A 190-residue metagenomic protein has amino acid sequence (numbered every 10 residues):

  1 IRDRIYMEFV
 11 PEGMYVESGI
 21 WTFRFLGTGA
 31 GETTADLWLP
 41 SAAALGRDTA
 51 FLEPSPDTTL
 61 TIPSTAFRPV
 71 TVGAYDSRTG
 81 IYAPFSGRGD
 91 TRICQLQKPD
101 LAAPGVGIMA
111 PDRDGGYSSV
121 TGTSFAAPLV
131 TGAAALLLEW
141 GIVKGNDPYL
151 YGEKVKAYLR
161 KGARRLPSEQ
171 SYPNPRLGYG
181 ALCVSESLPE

Functional and structural regions predicted by a protein language model:
I1-Y6, V10, F25-L26, L52-A135 (+1 more regions): Extracellular S/T/G-rich loop segment that most often corresponds to the catalytic His/Ser-adjacent loop
E12-A30: Noncatalytic modules at the cell exterior or secretory-pathway interfaces, chiefly beta-strand-rich lectin/adhesion
A30-S41: Edge beta-strands of jelly-roll/beta-sandwich modules across compartments, strongly enriched in secreted/luminal
G31-T33, G80, M109, P167: Residue-level signal for secondary-structure boundary sites
A42-P56: Low-complexity, Pro/Ser/Thr- and charge-rich linker/hinge segments at domain boundaries
G105-Y172: Hydrolase catalytic cores
Q170-E190: C-terminal domain-closing interface element
